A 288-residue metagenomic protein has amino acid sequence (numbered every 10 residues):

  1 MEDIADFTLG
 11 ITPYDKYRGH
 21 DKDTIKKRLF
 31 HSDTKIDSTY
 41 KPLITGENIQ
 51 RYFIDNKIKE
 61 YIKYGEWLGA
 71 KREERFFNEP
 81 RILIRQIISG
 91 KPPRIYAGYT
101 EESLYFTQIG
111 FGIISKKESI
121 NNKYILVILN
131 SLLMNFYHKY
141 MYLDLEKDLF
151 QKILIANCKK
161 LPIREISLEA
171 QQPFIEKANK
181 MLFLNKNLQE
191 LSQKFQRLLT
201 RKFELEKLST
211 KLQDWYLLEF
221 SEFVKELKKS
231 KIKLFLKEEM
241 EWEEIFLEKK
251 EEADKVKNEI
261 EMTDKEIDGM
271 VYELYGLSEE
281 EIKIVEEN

Functional and structural regions predicted by a protein language model:
M1-E176: Polybasic, glycine- and aromatic-enriched phosphate-binding surface used to engage nucleic acids
M1-I25, E47-I49, K160-N288: Non-catalytic DNA-recognition/assembly elements of restriction-modification systems
